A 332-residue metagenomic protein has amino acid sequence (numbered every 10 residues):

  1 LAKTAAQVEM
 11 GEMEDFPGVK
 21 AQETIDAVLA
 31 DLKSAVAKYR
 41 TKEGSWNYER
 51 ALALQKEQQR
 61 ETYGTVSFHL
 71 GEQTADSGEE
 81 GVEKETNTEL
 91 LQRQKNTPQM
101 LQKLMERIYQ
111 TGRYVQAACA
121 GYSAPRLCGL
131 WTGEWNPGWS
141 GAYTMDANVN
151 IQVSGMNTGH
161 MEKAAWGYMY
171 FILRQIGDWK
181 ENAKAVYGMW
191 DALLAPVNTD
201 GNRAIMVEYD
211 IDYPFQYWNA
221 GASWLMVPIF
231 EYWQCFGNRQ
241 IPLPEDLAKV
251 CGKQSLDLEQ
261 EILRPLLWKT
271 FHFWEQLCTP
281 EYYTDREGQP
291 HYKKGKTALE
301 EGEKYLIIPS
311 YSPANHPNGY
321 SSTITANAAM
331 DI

Functional and structural regions predicted by a protein language model:
L1-Y143, E162-W166, I172-N182: Acidic/polar, glycine-enriched structural segments that form the non-catalytic walls/loops of the carbohydrate-binding
A6-K33, L127-A142, D191-Q260, E275-I332: The feature captures the catalytic groove of carbohydrate-active enzymes
A53, M105-C119, A222-E231, R264-W274: Extended, hydrophobic/aromatic-rich amphipathic alpha-helical segments that build helical scaffolds
G71, D76-E79, A165-Y217: Extended low-complexity intrinsically disordered regions
L104, G141-E162, Q175, E181 (+2 more regions): Extended ligand-binding clefts on enzyme/binding-domain cores
L104, I108-T111, A164-Q175, P242-W274: Extended, well-ordered alpha-helical scaffold segments
V115-A118, V149-K163, S223-R239, L256: Alpha-helical support elements that line or immediately flank enzyme active sites and cofactor-binding pockets
Y122-N157, L266-F271, E275: Zinc-dependent metallopeptidase catalytic helix centered on the HExxH motif and its immediate flanking segment
